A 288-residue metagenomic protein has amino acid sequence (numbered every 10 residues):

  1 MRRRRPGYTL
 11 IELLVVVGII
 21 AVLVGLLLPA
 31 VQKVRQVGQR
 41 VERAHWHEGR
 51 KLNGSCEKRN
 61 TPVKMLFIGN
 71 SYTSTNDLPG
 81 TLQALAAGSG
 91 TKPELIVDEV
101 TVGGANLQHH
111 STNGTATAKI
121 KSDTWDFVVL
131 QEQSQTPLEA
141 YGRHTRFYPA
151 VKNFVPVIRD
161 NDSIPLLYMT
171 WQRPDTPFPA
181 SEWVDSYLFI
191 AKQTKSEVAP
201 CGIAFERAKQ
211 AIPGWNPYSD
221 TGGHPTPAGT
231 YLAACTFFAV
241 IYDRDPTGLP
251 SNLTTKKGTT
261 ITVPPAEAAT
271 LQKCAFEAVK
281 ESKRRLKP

Functional and structural regions predicted by a protein language model:
M1-R4: N-terminal secretory signal peptides that target proteins for export/translocation
G7-V34: N-terminal single-pass transmembrane signal-anchor helix
E12, W46-G69: Short N-terminal segments immediately surrounding and downstream of signal-peptide cleavage
G25, P29-K51, S55: Conserved hydrophobic/amphipathic alpha-helical signal-anchor segments
V37-A44, R59, Y72-D77, Y141 (+4 more regions): Soluble non-cytosolic domains of exported or imported proteins
V63-L66, Y72-Y148: Conserved SGNH/GDSL esterase-like catalytic core that processes O-acyl groups on lipids and polysaccharides
T117-T230, A239-I241, G248: Alpha-helical cap/lid subdomain in secreted, periplasmic, or secretory-pathway luminal O-acyl-processing enzymes
H224, A234-P288: Conserved catalytic region of serine esterases and O-acyltransferases that act on ester linkages in lipids
